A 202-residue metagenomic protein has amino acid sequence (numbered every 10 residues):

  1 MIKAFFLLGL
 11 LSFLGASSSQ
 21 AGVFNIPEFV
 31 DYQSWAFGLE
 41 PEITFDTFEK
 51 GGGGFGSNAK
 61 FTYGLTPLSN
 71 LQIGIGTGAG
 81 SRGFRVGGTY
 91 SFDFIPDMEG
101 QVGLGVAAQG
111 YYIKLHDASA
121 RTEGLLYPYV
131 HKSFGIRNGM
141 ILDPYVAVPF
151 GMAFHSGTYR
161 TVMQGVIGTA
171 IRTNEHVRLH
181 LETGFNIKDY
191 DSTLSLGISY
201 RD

Functional and structural regions predicted by a protein language model:
M1-Q33: Cleavable N-terminal export/targeting peptides
V23-G53, G64-L65, A79, F94 (+3 more regions): Outer-membrane beta-barrel transmembrane domain signature
F55-N58: Short, acidic/polar
K60, G64-S69, G74-F84: Selected alpha-helical membrane-embedding segments in polytopic membrane proteins
